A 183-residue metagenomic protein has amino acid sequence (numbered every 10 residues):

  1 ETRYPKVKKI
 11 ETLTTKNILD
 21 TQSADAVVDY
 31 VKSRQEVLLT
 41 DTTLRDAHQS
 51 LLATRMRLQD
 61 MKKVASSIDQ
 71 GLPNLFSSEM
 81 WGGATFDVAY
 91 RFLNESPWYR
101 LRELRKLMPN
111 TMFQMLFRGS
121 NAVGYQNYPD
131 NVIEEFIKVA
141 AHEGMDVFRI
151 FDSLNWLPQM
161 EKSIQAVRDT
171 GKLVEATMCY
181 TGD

Functional and structural regions predicted by a protein language model:
E1-S33: Flexible inter-domain linker/hinge segments
V31-K32, A65-F76, R105-P109, I164-G171: Structural signal for hydrophobic packing residues in well-ordered secondary-structure cores of soluble enzyme domains
R34-D41: Transmembrane beta-strand segments of Gram-negative outer membrane beta-barrel proteins
L39, A47, I150: Conserved, mostly hydrophobic/aromatic
T42-A53: Conserved phosphate/anionic-ligand binding catalytic regions in large, soluble enzymes, centered on
M56-V64, L93-Y99: Well-ordered, non-membrane alpha-helical segments in soluble/globular domains
D60-A84, K138-V147: Catalytic domains of carbohydrate-active enzymes, especially glycoside hydrolases
G82-D183: Active-site beta->alpha loop and helix N-cap motifs at the rims of alpha/beta catalytic domains
